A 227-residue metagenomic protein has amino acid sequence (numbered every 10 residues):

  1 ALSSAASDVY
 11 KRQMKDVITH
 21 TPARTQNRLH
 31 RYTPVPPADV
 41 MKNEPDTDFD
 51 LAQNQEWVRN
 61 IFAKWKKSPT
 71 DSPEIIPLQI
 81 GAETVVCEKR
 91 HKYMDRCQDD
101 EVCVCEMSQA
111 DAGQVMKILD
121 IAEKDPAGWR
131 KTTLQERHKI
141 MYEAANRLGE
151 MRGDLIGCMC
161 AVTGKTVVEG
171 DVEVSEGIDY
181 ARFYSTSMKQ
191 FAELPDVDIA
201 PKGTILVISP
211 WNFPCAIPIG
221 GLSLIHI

Functional and structural regions predicted by a protein language model:
A1-A6, Y10, H226: Single conserved hydrophobic/aromatic residue that forms the stacking wall/gate of nucleotide- or nucleobase-binding
A5-A6, G177-Y180, P201, G221: Activation loop
D8-E106, K124: Hydrophobic face of amphipathic alpha-helices that form TPR/SEL1-like repeat modules and related alpha-solenoid
Q98-F191: Glycine-rich loop-to-alpha-helix module at the N-terminal edge of alpha/beta enzyme cores
R137, H226-I227: Adenylate-forming
Q190-I225: Conserved small-residue-rich beta-alpha loop and adjacent elements that most often cradle the phosphate/pyrophosphate
